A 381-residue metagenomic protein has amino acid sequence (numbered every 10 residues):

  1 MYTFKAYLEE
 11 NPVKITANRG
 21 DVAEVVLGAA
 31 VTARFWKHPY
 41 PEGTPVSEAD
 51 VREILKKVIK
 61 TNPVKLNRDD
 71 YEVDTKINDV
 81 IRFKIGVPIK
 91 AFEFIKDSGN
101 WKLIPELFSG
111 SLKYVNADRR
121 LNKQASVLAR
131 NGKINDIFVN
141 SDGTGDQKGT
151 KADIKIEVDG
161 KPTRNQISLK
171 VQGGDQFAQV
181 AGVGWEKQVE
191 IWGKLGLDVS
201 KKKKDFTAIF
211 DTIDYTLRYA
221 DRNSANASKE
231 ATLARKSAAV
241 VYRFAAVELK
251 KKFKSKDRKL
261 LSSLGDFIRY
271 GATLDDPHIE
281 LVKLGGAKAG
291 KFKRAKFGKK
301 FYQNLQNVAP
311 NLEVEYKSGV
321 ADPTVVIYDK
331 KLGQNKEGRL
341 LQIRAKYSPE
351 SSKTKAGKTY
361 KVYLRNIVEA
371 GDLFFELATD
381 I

Functional and structural regions predicted by a protein language model:
M1-L8: Short acidic, low-complexity intrinsically disordered linear motifs used for protein-protein interactions
L8-I381: Short, positively charged
